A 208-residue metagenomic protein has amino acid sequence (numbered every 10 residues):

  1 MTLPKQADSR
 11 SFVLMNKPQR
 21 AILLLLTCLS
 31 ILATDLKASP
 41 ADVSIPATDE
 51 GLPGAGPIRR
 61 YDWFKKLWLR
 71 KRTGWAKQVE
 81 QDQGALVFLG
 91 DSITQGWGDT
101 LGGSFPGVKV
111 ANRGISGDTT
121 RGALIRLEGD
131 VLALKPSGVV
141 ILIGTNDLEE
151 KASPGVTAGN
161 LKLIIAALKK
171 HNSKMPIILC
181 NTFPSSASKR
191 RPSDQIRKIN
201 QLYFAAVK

Functional and structural regions predicted by a protein language model:
M1-L89, T94-D99, G103-S104, L134: N-terminal secretory targeting modules
G90, G114, N181: Residues at the C-termini of beta-strands that transition into short coil/loop
S92, I115, T145-N146: Active-site metal-binding loops of divalent metal-dependent hydrolases
Q95-G96, D118, L148, S185: Active-site loop signature of alpha/beta-hydrolase-fold enzymes
G103-A111, I125-K208: Alpha-helical cap/lid subdomain in secreted, periplasmic, or secretory-pathway luminal O-acyl-processing enzymes
K109-T119: A short beta-strand-loop structural module common to alpha/beta enzyme folds
T119-I125: Structural motif
